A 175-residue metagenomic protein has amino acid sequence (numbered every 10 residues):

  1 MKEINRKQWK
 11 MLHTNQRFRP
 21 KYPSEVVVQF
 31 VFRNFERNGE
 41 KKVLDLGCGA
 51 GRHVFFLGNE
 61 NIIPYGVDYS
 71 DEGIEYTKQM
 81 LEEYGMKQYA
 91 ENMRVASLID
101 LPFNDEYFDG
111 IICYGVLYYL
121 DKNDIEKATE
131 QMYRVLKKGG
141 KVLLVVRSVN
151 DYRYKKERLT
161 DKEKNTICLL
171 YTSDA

Functional and structural regions predicted by a protein language model:
M1-N38, N150: Conserved class I S-adenosyl-L-methionine
G47-G49: Class I SAM-dependent methyltransferase "Motif I" SAM/SAH-binding loop
R52-I99: Class I SAM-dependent methyltransferase SAM/SAH-binding core
I99-I111: A short acidic, Gly/Pro-enriched loop at the edge of an enzyme's catalytic core that lines a small-molecule cofactor
C113-V116: A short beta-strand submotif of the Rossmann-like class I SAM-dependent methyltransferase core that lines
E126-K138: A short glycine-rich, Lys/Arg-flanked "PGG" loop and its adjoining helix->strand segment in the class I
L143-I167: Conserved class I S-adenosyl-L-methionine
Y171-A175: Conserved small/polar residues in nucleotide/adenosyl-binding loops
